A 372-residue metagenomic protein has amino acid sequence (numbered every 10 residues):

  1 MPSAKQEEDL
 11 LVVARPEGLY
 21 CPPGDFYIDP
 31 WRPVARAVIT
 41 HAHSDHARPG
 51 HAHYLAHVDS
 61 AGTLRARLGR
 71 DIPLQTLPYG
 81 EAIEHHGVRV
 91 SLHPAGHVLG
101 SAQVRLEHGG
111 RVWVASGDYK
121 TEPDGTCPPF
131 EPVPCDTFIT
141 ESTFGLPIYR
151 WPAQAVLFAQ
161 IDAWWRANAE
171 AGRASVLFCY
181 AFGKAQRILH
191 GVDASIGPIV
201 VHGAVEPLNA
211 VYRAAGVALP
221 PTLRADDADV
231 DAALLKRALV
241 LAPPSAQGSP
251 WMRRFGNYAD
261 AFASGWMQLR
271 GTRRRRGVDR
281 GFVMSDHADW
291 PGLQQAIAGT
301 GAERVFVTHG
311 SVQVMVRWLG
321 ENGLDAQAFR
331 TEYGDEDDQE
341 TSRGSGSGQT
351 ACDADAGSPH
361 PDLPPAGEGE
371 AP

Functional and structural regions predicted by a protein language model:
P2-K5, A194, A225-D355, P372: C-terminal regulatory/interaction regions
A4-R32, R36, A42-V176, G183 (+1 more regions): His/Asp/Glu-rich metal-coordinating catalytic cores of metallo-dependent phosphodiesterases/hydrolases acting on
D9-D29, A214-A238, A242-W251: A short, well-structured beta->alpha microelement
A42, D59, V98, G117-Y119 (+8 more regions): Active-site metal-binding loops of divalent metal-dependent hydrolases
H53-A61, I139, G197-L208, F262: Short internal beta-strands
V58, P73-P78, I196-G203, G323-E332: Short hydrophobic/aromatic-enriched beta-strand-loop microsegments
F158-R237, L241: Hard-cation-handling environments
G367-G369: Glycine-biased, low-complexity coil/linker segments
